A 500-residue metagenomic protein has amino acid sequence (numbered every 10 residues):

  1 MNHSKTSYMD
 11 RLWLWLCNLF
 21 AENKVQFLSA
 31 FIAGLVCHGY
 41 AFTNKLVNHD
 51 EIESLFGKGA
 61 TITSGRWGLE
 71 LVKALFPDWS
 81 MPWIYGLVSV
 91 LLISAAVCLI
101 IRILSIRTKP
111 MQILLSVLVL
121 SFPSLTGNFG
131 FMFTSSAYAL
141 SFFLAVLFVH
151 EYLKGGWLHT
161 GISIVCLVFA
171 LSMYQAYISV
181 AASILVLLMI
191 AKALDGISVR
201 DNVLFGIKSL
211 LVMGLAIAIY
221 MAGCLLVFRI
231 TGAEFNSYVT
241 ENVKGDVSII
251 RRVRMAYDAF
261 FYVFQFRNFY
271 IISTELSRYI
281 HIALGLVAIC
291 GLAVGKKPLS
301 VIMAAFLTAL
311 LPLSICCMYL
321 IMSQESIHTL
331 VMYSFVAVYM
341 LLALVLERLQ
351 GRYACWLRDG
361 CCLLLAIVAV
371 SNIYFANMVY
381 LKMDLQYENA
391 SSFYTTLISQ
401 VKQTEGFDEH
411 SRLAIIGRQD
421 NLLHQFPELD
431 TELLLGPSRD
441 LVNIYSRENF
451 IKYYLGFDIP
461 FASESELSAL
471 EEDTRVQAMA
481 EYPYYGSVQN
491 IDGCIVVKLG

Functional and structural regions predicted by a protein language model:
N2-T63, W67, K73-A95, I103-S116 (+9 more regions): Intrinsically disordered, polar/acidic, low-complexity terminal segments
I62, R66, S89-L92, P110-L153 (+4 more regions): Membrane-interface micro-motifs in multi-pass membrane enzymes
L99-I113, L153-W157, G295: Transmembrane alpha-helical segments of multipass membrane enzymes and assembly factors that act on membrane-embedded
L115-V119, K297-I321, I367-V368: Transmembrane alpha-helix segments characteristic of polytopic inner-membrane glycan-assembly/cell-envelope
A145-T160, K192-I197: Membrane-interface transmembrane helices that cradle and orient dolichyl/undecaprenyl
H159-Q175, V180-A181, V186: Membrane-interface alpha helices of multi-pass inner-membrane proteins
V180-G214: Perimembrane helix-loop-helix junctions
F261-N268, I272-V301: Hydrophobic, aromatic-rich transmembrane alpha-helices and their immediate juxtamembrane boundary segments
